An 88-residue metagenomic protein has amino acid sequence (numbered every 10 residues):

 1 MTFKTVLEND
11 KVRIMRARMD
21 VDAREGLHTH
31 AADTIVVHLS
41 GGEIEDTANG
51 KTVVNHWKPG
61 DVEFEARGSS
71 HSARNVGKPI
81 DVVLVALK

Functional and structural regions predicted by a protein language model:
M1-L7: Local beta-strand/beta-hairpin segments that build beta-sheet-rich folds
E8, G50-G68: Short acidic-glycine-tyrosine-enriched beta hairpin
D10-R24: Extracytoplasmic/periplasm-facing segments of secreted or lipoprotein envelope proteins
R24, E43, D61-V62: Residue-level marker of beta-strand positions
E25-L27, E45-D46, S70-G77: Short beta-strand His + acidic residue motifs that chelate non-heme Fe in jelly-roll/DSBH and cupin folds
T29-E45: Short, conserved beta-strand element in jelly-roll/cupin
R67-K88: Ligand-binding loop in jelly-roll beta-barrel domains
